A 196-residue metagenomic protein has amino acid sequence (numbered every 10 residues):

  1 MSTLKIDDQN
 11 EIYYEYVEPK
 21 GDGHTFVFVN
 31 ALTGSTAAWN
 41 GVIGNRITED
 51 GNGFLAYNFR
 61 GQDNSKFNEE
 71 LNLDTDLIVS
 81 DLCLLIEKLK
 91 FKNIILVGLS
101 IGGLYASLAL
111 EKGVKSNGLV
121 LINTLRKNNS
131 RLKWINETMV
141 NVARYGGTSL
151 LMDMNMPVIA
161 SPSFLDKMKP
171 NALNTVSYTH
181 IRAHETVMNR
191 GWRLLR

Functional and structural regions predicted by a protein language model:
M1-E11: N-terminal cap/lid segment of alpha/beta-hydrolase-fold proteins
N10-F67: Conserved HGGG/HGGXW glycine-rich cap/lid loop of the alpha/beta-hydrolase fold
G53-V97: Active-site loop/oxyanion-hole signature of alpha/beta-hydrolase fold enzymes
G98, G102: Gly/Ala-rich beta-loop-alpha elbow adjacent to hydrolase catalytic centers
S107-E111, N117-G146: Flexible "cap/lid" loop of the alpha/beta hydrolase fold
V142, D153-D166, S177-Y178: Helix-loop "lid/cap" segments that line or gate small-molecule binding pockets
T179-T186: Conserved small/polar residues in nucleotide/adenosyl-binding loops
G191-R196: Hydrophobic alpha-helical segments, chiefly the membrane-spanning helices and signal/signal-anchor peptides
